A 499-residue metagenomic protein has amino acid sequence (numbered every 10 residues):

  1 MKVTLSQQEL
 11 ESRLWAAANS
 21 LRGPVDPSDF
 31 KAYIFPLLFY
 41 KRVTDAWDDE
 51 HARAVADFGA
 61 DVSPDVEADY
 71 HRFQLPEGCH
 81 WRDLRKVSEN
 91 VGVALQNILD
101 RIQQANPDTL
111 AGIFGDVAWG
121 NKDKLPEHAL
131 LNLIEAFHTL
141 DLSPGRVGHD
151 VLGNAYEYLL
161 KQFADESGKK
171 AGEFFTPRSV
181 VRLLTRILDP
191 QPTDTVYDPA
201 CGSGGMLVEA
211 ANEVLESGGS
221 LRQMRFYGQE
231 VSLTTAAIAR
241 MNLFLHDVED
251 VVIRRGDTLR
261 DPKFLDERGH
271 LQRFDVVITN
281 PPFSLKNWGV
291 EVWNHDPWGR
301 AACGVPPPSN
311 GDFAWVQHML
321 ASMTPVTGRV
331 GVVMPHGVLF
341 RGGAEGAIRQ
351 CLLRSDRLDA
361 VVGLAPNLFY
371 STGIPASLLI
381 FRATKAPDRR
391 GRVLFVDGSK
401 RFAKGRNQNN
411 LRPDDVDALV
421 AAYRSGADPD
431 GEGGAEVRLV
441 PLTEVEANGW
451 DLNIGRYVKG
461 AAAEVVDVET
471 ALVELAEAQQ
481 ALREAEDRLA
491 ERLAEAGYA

Functional and structural regions predicted by a protein language model:
M1-P192, V252-K263, G363-N367, D388-S399 (+1 more regions): Non-catalytic, mostly N-terminal accessory regions of nucleic-acid modification and defense proteins
L5, R268-A499: A conserved structural/catalytic subdomain of Rossmann-like adenosyl-cofactor enzymes
G23, K41, L160, G204 (+3 more regions): Charged, amphipathic alpha-helical interaction segments
P27-F30, I34, F175-R178, E230 (+2 more regions): Short, conserved micro-motifs enriched in small and acidic residues
W47, V214-G218, M323: Active-site catalytic pocket residues across diverse enzymes, especially alpha/beta-hydrolases
K170-T279, S284-H295, G299, F313-A314 (+3 more regions): Conserved S-adenosyl-L-methionine
